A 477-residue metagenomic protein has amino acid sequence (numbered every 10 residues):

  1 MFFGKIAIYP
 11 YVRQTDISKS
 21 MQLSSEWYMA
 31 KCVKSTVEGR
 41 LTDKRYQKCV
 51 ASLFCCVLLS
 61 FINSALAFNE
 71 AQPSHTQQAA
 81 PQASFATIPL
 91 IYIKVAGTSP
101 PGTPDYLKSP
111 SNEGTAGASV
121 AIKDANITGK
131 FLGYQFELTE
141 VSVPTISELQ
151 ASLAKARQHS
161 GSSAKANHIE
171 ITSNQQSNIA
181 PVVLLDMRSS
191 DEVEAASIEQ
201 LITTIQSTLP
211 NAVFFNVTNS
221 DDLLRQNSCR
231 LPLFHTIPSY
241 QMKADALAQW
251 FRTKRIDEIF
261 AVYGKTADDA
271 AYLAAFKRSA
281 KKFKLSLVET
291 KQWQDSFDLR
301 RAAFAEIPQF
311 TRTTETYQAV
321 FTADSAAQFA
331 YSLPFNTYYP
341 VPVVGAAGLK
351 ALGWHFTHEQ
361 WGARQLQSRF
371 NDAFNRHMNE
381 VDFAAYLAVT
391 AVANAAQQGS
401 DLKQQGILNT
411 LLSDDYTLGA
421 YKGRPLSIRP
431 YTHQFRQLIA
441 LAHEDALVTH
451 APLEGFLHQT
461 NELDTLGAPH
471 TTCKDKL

Functional and structural regions predicted by a protein language model:
M1-Y46: N-terminal secretory signal peptides that target proteins for export/translocation
F2, L66-L477: Extracytosolic ligand-binding ectodomains
I6, S20, C32-S35, R45 (+6 more regions): N-terminal cationic leader/targeting segments used for protein routing and processing
A7, T15, T42, Q47-V50 (+4 more regions): Small/flexible residues
Q14, V37, L58-L59, S163 (+1 more regions): Hydrophobic alpha-helical elements and their junctions with loops/disorder across both membrane and soluble proteins
Q22, A51, F456-Q459: Intrinsic-disorder-associated interaction segments
W27, K44, V50-A51, L224 (+1 more regions): Disulfide-bonded cysteine motifs in exported proteins
S52-F61: Bacterial N-terminal signal peptides
